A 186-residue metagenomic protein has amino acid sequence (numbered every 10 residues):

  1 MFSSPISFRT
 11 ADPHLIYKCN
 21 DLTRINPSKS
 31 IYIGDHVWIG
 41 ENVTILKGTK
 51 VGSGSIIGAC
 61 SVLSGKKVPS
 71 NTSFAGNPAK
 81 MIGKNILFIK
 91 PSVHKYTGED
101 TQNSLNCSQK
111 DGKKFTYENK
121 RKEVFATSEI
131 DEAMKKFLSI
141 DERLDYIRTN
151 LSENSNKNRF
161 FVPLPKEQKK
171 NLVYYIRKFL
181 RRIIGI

Functional and structural regions predicted by a protein language model:
M1-K50, S61, K66: Flexible, glycine/small-residue-enriched loop-and-beta-strand segment within the central core of proteins
L15, N77-I186: Terminal amphipathic alpha-helical/low-complexity segments used for targeting or macromolecular assembly
Y17, G54, T72-S73, P91: Flexible domain-boundary/linker segments
T23, N71, L87-K90: Short, glycine/charged-enriched secondary-structure capping and boundary segments
H36-W38, V43-I45, G54, E99 (+2 more regions): Long terminal segments
W38, I56-I57, S73-A75: Short-chain dehydrogenase/reductase
G58-A59, S64, V68-P69, N154-V162: Well-ordered, non-transmembrane segments within structured domains
S61-S64, P69-K84: C-terminal, active-site-flanking charged/polar segments
